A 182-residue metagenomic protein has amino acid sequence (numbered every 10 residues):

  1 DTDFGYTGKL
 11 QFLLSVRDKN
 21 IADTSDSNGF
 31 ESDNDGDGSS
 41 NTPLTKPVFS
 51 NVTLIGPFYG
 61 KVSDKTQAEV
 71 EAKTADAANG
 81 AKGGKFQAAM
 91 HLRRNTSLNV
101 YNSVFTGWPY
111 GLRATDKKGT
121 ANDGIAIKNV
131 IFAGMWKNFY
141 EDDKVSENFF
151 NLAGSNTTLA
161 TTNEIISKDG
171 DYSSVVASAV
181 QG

Functional and structural regions predicted by a protein language model:
D1-G182: Extracellular beta-rich repeat passengers
